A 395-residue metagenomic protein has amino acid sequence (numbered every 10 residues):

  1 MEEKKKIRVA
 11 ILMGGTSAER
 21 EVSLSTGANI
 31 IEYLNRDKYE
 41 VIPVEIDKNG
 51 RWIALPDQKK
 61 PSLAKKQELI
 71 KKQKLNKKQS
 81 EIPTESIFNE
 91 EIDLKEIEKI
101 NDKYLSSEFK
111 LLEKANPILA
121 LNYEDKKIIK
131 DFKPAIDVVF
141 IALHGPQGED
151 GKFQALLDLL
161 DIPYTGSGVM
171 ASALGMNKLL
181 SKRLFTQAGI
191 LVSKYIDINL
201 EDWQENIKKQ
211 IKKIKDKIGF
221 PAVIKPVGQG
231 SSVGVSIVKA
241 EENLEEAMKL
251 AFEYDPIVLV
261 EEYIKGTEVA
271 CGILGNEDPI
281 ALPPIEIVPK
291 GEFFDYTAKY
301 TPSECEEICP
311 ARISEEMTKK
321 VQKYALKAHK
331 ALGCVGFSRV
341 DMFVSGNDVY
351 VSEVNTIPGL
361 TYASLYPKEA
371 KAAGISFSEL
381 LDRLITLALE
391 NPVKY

Functional and structural regions predicted by a protein language model:
M1-M170, L174-M176, L180, N199-K209 (+2 more regions): ATP-binding N-terminal substructure of ATP-dependent carboxylate-amine bond-forming enzymes
E2-M13, S17, S25, K126-K133 (+2 more regions): Active-site nucleotide/adenylate-binding loops and adjacent lid/helix of ATP-dependent enzymes
V41, P163-Y164, V192, A222 (+1 more regions): Hydrophobic beta-strand scaffold residues
G145, S232, I287-G291, N355-E369: Glycine-rich phosphate/pyrophosphate-binding beta-alpha loops
S236-K323, V344-Y350: Phosphate-binding site of ATP-dependent enzymes
E262, C271-I273, H329-Y362, A370: Conserved metal-phosphate-binding beta-hairpin within the catalytic cores of diverse ATP-dependent phosphoryl-transfer
E286-S338, K368-Y395: Active-site "cap" helix and flanking loop/linker of ATP-utilizing ligase/carboxylase catalytic domains
